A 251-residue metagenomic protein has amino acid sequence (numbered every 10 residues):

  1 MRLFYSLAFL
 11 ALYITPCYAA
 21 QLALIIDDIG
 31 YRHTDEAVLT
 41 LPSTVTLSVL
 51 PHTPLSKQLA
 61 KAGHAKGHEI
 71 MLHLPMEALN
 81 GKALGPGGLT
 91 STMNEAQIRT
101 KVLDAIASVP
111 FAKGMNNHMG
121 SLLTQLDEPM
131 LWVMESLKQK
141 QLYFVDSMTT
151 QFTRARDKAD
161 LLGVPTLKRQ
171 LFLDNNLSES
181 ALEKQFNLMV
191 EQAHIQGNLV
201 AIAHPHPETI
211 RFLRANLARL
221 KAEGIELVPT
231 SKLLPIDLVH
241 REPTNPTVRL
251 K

Functional and structural regions predicted by a protein language model:
L3-F4, Y18-K251: Catalytic-site microenvironment of enzymes that process N-acetyl-hexosamine-containing cell-wall polysaccharides
F4-A11: Sec-dependent signal peptide hydrophobic core
I14-P16: N-terminal signal peptide c-region/cleavage motif recognized by signal peptidases
